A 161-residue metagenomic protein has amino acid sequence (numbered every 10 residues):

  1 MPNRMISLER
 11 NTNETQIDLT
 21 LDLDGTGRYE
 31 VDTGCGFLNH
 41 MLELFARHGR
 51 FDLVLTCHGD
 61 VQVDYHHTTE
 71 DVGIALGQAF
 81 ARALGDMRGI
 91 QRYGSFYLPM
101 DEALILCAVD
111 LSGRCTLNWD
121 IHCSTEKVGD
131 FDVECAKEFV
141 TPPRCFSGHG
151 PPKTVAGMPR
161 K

Functional and structural regions predicted by a protein language model:
M1-K161: N-terminal intrinsically disordered, cationic/polar leader segments that include organellar targeting peptides
